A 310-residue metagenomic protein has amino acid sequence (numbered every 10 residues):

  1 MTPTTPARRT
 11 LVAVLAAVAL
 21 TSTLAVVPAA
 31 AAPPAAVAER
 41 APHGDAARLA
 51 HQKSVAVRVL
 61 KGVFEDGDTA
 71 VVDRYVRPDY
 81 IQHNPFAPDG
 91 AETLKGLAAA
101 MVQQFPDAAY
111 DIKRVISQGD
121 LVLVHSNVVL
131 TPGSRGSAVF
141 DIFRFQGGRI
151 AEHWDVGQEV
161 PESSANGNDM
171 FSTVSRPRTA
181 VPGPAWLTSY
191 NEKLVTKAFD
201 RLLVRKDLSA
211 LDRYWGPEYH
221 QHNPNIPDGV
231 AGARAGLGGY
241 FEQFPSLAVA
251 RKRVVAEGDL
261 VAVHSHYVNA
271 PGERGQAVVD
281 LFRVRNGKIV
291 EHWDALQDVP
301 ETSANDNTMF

Functional and structural regions predicted by a protein language model:
M1-P33: Secretory targeting and sorting signals
A31-F310: C-terminal and inter-domain tail/linker signature
